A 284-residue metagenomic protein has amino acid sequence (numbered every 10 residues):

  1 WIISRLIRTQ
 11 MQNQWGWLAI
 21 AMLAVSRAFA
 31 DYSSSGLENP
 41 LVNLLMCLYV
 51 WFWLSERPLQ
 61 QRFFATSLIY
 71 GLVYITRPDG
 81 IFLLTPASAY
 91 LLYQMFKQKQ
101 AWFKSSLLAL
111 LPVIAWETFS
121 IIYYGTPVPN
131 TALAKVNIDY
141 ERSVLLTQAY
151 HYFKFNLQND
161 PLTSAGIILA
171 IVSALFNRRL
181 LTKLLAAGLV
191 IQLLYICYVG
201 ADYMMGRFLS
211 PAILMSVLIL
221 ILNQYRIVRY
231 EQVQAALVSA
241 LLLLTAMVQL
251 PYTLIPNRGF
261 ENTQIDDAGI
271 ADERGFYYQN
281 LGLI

Functional and structural regions predicted by a protein language model:
I2-R5, M22, L41-P58, A65-Y70 (+2 more regions): Specific aromatic-rich, kink-prone transmembrane helix
I3-R27, N43-L44, R57-A65, K183-A187 (+1 more regions): Transmembrane-helix signature of polytopic, membrane-embedded enzymes that assemble or transfer cell-envelope glycans
T9-N13, Y49-A65, Y93-M95, S173 (+2 more regions): Membrane-interface transmembrane helices that cradle and orient dolichyl/undecaprenyl
A19, L23, S105-E117, N177-Y198: Transmembrane alpha-helix segments characteristic of polytopic inner-membrane glycan-assembly/cell-envelope
A19-V25, C47, R62-R77, L84-S88 (+3 more regions): Membrane-interface alpha helices of multi-pass inner-membrane proteins
P78, F82-T85, K154-G166, L194-Y195 (+1 more regions): Hydrophobic/aromatic-rich transmembrane helices and adjacent perimembrane loops
A87-M95, F155-A186, V190-L193, Q234-S239: Hydrophobic, aromatic-rich transmembrane alpha-helices and their immediate juxtamembrane boundary segments
L241-I284: Membrane-embedded, lumen/periplasm-facing catalytic core of multi-pass transferases that use lipid-linked donors
